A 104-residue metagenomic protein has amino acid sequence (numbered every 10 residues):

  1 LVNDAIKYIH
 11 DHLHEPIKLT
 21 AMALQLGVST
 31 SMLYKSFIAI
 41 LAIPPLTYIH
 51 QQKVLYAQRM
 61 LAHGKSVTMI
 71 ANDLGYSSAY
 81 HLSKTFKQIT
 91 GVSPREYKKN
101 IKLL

Functional and structural regions predicted by a protein language model:
L1-H10, T30-Y34: An amphipathic alpha-helical interaction segment
K7, D11, P16, T20 (+2 more regions): Terminal helix-turn-helix DNA-binding modules in bacterial transcription factors
S29-T30, S77-S78: Short coil turns linking two alpha-helices in DNA-binding domains
L33-F37, H81-L82, F86: Short hydrophobic/aromatic patch on the recognition helix
K84-L104: …primarily DNA-binding HTH/wHTH and HhH modules…
